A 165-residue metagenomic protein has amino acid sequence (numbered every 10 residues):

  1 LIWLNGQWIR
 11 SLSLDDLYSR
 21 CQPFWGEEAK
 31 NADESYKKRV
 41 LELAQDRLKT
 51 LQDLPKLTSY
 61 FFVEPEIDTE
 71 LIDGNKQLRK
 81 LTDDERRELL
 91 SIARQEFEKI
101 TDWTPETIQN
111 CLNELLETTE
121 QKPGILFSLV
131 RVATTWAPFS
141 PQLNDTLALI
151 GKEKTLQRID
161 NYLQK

Functional and structural regions predicted by a protein language model:
I2, D15, K38, E42 (+2 more regions): Non-catalytic, well-ordered alpha-helical scaffold segments
I2-G26, K30, T146-E153, Q157-K165: Non-catalytic terminal extensions that flank enzyme cores
I2-N5, E96, E114, L143: Preference for short coil/turn "hinge" residues that link or interrupt alpha-helices
I2-Q7, D46-K49, V63, Q121 (+1 more regions): Core structural elements
W8, Y60-F62, F127: Aromatic side chains
I9-L14, Q52, W136-L143: Short helix-capping/linker segments at secondary-structure and domain boundaries
L14-T119: Small-residue-rich helix-loop
E106-K165: Charged substrate- and nucleic-acid-binding regions of tRNA-handling and nucleotidyl-transfer enzymes, centered on
